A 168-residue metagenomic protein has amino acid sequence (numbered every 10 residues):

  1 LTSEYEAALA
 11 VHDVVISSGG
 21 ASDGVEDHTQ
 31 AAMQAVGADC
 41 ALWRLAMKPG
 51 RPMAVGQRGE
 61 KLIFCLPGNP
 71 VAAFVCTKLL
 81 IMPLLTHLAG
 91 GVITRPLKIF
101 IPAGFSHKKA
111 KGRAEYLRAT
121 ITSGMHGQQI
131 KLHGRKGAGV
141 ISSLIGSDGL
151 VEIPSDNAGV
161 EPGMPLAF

Functional and structural regions predicted by a protein language model:
L1-A35: N-terminal small/polar loop signature for handling phosphorylated ligands or for N-terminal nucleophile
A32-F168: Flexible glycine/proline-rich
